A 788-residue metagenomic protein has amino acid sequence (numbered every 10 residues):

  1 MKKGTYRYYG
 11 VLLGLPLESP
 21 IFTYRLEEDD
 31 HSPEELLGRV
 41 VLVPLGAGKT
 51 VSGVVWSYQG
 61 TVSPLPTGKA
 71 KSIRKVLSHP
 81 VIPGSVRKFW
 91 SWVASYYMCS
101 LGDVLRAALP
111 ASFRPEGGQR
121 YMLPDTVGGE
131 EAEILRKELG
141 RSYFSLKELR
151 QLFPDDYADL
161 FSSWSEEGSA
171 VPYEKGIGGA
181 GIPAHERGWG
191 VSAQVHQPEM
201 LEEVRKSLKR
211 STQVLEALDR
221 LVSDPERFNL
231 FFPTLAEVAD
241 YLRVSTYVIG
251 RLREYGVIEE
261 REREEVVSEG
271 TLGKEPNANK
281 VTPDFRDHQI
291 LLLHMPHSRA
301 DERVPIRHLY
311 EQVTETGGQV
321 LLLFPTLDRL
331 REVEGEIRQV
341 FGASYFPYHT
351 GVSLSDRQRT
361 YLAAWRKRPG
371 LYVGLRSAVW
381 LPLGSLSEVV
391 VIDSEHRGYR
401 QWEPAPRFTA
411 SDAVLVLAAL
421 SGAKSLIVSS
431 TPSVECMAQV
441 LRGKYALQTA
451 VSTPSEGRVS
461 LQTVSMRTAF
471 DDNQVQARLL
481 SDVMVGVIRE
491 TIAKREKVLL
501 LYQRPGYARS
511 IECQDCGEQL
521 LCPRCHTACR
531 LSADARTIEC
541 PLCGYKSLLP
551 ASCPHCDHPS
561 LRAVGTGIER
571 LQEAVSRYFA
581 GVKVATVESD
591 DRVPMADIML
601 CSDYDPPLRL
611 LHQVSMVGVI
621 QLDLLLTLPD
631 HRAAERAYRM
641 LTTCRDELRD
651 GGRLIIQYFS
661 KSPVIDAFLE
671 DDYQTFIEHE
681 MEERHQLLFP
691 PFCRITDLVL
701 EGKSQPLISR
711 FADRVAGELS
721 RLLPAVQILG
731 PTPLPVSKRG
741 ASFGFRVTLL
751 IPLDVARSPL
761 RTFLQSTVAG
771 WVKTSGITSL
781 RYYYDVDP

Functional and structural regions predicted by a protein language model:
M1-S429, V434-V459, A493, L611 (+7 more regions): Accessory, non-ATPase domains that flank or precede helicase/AAA+ motor cores in DNA-metabolism machines
K274-T282, R286-G370, L375-D697, G702-L707 (+2 more regions): Inter-lobe coupling/hinge segments of SF2-like helicase ATPases
A667, R710, P759-L760: Short conserved micro-motifs at the rims of enzyme active sites and ligand-binding pockets
T675-Q686, L722-V736: Short amphipathic beta-strand starts and helix->beta connectors
R710-F711, L729: Feature of extramembrane
